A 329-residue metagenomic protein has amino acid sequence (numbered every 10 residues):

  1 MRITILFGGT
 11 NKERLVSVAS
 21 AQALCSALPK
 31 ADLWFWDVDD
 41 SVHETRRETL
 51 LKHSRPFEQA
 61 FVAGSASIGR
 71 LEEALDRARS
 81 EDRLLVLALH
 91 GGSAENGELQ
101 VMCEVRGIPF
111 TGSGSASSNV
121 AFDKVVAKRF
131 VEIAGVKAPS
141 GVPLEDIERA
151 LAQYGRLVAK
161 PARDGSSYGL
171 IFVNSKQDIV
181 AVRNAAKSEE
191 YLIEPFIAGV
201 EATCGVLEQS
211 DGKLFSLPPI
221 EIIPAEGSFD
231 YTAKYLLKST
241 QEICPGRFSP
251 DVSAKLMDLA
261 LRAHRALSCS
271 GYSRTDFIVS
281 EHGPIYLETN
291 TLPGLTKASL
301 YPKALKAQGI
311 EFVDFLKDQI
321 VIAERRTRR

Functional and structural regions predicted by a protein language model:
M1, P250-R329: ATP-dependent carboxylate activation and anion-phosphoryl transfer catalytic cores that bind Mg-ATP to form
M1-T111, S115-A116, A121-F122, V126 (+1 more regions): ATP-binding N-terminal substructure of ATP-dependent carboxylate-amine bond-forming enzymes
R2-F7, L75-S80, S118-G199, S210 (+1 more regions): Active-site nucleotide/adenylate-binding loops and adjacent lid/helix of ATP-dependent enzymes
S26, V101, R129, R262 (+1 more regions): Surface-exposed charge patches
P109-F110, A138, L157, F312: Hydrophobic beta-strand scaffold residues
G112-S113, S167, Q241-I243, K297-Y301: Short small-residue beta-strand/loop micro-motif enriched in glycine and branched aliphatics
N174-D258, V279, P284-I285: Phosphate-binding site of ATP-dependent enzymes
